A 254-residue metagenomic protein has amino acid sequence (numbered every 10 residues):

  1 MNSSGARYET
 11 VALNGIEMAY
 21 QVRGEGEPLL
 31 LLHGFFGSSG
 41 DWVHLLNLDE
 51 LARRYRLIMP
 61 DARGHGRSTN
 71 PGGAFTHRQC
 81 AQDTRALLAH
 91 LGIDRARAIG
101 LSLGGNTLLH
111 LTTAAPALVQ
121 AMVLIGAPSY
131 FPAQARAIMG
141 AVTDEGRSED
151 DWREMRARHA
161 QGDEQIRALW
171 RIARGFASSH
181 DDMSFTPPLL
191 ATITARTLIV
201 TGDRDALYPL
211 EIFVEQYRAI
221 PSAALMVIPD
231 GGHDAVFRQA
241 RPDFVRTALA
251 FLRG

Functional and structural regions predicted by a protein language model:
M1-E17: N-terminal cap/lid segment of alpha/beta-hydrolase-fold proteins
I16-R67: Conserved HGGG/HGGXW glycine-rich cap/lid loop of the alpha/beta-hydrolase fold
A52, I58-I99: Active-site loop/oxyanion-hole signature of alpha/beta-hydrolase fold enzymes
N106-A114, Q120-R153: Flexible "cap/lid" loop of the alpha/beta hydrolase fold
I172-L189: Active-site nucleophile elbow and catalytic-triad environment of alpha/beta-hydrolase enzymes
I193, I199-T201: Short beta-strand/loop motif that positions the catalytic acidic residue of the alpha/beta-hydrolase fold
A206-I212: Conserved alpha/beta-hydrolase "acid-adjacent" motif
A223-A224, P229-G254: Catalytic active-site module of serine/aspartate enzymes centered on a nucleophile-bearing elbow/loop
